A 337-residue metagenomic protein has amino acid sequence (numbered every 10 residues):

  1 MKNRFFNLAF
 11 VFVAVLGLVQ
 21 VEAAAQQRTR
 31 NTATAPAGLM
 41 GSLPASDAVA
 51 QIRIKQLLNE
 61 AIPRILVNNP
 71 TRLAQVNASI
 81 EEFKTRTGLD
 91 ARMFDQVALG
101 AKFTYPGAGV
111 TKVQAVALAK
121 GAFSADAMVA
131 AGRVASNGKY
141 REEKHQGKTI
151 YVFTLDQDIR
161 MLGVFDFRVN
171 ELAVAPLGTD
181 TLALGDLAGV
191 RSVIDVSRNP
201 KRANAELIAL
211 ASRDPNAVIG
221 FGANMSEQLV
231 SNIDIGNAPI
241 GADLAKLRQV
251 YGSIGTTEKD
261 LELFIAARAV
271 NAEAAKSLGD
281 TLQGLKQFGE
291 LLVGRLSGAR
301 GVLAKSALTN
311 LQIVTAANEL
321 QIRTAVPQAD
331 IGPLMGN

Functional and structural regions predicted by a protein language model:
M1-F10: Bacterial N-terminal signal peptides that target proteins for export
A9-V19: Bacterial N-terminal signal peptides
V19, A23-Q27: Boundary at the C-terminal end of the N-terminal hydrophobic targeting segment
Q26-G163, R168, A211-D243, L278-N310 (+2 more regions): Structural boundary/hinge residues at secondary-structure and domain interfaces
A48-A50, V113-G121, D180-G185, L263-A267 (+1 more regions): Short cationic amphipathic helices and targeting signals
A50, F167-A188, A307, A317-E319 (+1 more regions): An acidic-aromatic pocket/loop used at catalytic or ligand-binding sites
D166-L229: A conserved glycine-rich beta-strand in the N-terminal activation segment of trypsin-fold
K246-A272: Helix-loop elements that line ligand-binding/catalytic pockets
